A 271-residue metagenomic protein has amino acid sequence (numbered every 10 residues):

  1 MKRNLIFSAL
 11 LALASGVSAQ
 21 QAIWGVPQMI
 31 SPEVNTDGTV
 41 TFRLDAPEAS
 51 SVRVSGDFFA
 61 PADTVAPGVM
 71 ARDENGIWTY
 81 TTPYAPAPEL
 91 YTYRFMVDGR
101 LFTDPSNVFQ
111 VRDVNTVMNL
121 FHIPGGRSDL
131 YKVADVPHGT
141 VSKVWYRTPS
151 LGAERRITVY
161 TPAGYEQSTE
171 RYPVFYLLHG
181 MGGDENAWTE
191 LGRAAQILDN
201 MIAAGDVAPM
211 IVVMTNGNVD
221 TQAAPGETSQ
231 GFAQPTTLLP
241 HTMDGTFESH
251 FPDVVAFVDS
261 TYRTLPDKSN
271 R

Functional and structural regions predicted by a protein language model:
M1-N4: Positively charged n-region of N-terminal signal peptides that target proteins for export
I6-L11: Hydrophobic helical h-region of N-terminal Sec-dependent signal peptides in bacterial secretory/periplasmic proteins
A14-G16: N-terminal signal peptide c-region/cleavage motif recognized by signal peptidases
A22, Q28, V34-P67, R72-R271: Non-catalytic cap/lid and distal C-terminal segments of serine-dependent acyl enzymes
